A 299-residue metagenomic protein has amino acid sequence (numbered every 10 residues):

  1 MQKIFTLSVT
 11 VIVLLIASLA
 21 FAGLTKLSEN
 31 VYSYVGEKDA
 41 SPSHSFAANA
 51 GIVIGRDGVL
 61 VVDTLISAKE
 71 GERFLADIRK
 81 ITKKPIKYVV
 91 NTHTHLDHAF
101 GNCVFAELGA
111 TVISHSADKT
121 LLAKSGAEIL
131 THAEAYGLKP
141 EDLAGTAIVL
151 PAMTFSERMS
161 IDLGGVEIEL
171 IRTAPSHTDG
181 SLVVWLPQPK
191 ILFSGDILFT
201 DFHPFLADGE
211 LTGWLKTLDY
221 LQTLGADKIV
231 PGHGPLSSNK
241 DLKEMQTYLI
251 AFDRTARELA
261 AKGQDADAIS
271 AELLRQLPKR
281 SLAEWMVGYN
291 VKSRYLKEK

Functional and structural regions predicted by a protein language model:
M1-T6: Positively charged n-region of N-terminal signal peptides that target proteins for export
S8-S18: Bacterial N-terminal signal peptides
L15-I16, T223-G225, L236-K299: Accessory terminal helices/loops
A20-A22: Boundary at the C-terminal end of the N-terminal hydrophobic targeting segment
E29-D77, L182-S194: Conserved beta-strand hairpin/beta-sheet module of binuclear metal-dependent hydrolase folds, prominently
N30, V53, D63, I78 (+10 more regions): Divalent metal-coordination and catalytic microenvironments
G58-L60, I66-A68, S160, E167-A251: Metallo-beta-lactamase
A76-S160, D179: Active-site HxH/HxHxD metal-binding segment of metal-dependent hydrolases
